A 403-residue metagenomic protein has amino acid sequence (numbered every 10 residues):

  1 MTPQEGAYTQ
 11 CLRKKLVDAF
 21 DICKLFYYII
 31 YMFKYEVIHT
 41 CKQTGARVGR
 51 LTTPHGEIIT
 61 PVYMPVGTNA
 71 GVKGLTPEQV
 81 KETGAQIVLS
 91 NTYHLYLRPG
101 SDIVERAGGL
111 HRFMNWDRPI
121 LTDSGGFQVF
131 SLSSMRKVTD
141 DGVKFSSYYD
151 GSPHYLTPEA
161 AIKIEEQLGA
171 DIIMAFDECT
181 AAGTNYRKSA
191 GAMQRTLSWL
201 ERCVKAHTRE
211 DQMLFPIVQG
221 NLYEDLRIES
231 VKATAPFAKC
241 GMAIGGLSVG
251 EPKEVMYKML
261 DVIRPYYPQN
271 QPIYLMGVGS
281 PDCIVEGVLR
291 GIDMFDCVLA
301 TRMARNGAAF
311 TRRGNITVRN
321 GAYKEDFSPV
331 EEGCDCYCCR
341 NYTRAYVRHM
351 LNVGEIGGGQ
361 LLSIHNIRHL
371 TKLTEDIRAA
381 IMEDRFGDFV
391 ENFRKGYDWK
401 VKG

Functional and structural regions predicted by a protein language model:
K14-K15: Polybasic, lysine-rich low-complexity intrinsically disordered segments
K24-I29: Short, positively charged and aromatic/hydrophobic N-terminal segments
M32-R209, G321-K324: Non-catalytic, usually N-terminal nucleic-acid engagement modules in DNA/RNA processing proteins
M32-R50, I58-V62, K73-G74, D177-G183 (+1 more regions): C-terminal extensions of enzymes
G56, V88, D123, E165 (+5 more regions): Conserved, mostly hydrophobic/aromatic
Q194-L197, A206-V330: Glycine-rich phosphate/ribose-binding loops and adjacent secondary-structure elements that form binding surfaces
